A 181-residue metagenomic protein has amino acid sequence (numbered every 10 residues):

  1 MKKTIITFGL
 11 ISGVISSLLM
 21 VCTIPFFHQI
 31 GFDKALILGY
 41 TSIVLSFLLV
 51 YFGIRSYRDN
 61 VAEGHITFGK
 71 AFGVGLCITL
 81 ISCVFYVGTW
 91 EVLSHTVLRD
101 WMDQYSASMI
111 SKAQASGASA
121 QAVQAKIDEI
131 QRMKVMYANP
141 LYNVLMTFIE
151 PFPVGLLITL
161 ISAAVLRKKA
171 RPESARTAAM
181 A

Functional and structural regions predicted by a protein language model:
M1-K3, A170-A181: Short, charged juxtamembrane terminal tails flanking transmembrane helices
M1-Y57: Transmembrane alpha-helical insertion/packing segments
K3, T7, I11, G73-S82 (+1 more regions): Alpha-helical transmembrane segments of multi-pass membrane proteins
I15-T23, L45-V50, S82-Y86, W90 (+3 more regions): Alpha-helical transmembrane segments of multipass membrane proteins
I54-G69: Membrane-helix interface/capping segments
G88-G117: Functional transmembrane-helix hotspots
K112-A138: Short membrane-interface loop/juxtamembrane segments of multi-pass integral membrane proteins
I130-P153: Individual transmembrane alpha-helix segments
